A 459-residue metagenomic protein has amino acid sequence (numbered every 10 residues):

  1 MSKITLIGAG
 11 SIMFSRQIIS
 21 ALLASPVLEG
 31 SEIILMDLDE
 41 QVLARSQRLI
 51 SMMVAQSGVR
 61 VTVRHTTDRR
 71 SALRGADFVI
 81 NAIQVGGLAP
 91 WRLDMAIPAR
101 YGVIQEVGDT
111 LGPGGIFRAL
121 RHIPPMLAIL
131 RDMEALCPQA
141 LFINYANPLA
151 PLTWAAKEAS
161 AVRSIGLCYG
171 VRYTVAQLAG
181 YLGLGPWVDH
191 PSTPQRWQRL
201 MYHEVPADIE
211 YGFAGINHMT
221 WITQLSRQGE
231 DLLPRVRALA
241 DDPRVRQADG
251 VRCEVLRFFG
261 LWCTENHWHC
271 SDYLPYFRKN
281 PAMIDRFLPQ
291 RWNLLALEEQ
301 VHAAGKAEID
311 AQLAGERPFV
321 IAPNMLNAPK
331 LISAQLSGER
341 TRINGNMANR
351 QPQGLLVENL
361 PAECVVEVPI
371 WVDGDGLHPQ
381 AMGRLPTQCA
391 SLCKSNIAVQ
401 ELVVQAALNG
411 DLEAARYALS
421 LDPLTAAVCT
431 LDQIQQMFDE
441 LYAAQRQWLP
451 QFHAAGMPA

Functional and structural regions predicted by a protein language model:
S2-E29: N-terminal Rossmann-like dinucleotide-binding module
V27-S51: NAD(P)-binding Rossmann-fold cofactor-contacting core
T62-G75: Short acidic low-complexity segments
R74, I80-N81, N144: Redox-cofactor binding/interface segments in oxidoreductases and associated redox assembly factors
I83-G86: Conserved NAD(P)H cofactor-binding loop of Rossmann-fold oxidoreductase domains
A89-E158: Rossmann-fold NAD(P)-binding glycine/threonine-rich loop
I129-T220: Internal, well-ordered domain-core segments that constitute the primary functional module of diverse proteins
P186-A459: Long, compositionally biased stretches enriched for glycine and/or charged residues
